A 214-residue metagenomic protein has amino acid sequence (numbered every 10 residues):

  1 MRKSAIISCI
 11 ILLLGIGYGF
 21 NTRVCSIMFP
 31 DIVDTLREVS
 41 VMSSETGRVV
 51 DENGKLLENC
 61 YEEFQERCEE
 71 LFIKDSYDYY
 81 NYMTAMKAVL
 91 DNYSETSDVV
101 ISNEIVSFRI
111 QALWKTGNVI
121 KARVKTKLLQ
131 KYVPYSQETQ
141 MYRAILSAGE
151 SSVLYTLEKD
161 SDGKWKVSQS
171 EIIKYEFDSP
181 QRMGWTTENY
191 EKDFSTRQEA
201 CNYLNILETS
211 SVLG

Functional and structural regions predicted by a protein language model:
M1-S4: Positively charged n-region of N-terminal signal peptides that target proteins for export
I6-N21: Hydrophobic membrane-insertion alpha-helices, especially the h-region of bacterial N-terminal signal peptides
N21-R109, L207-L213: Core segments of small alpha/beta cavity-forming domains
E104-R109, R123, K127, S147-L154: Short, surface-exposed coil-to-beta transition loops
I110-R123, T156-K166: A short, structured loop/turn motif at beta-sheet edges
T116-S136: A short hydrophobic beta-strand element
V133-G214: Low-complexity, intrinsically disordered terminal/linker segments enriched in charged and Gly/Pro repeats
